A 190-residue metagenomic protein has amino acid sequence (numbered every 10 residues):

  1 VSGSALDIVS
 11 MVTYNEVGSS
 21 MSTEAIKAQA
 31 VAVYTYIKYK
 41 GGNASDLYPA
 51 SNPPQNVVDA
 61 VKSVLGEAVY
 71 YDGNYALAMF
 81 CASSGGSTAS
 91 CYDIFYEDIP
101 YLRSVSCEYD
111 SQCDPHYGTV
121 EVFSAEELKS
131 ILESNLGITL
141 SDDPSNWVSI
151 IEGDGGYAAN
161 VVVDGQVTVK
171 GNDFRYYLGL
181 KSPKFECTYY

Functional and structural regions predicted by a protein language model:
V1-Y190: Conserved, single-site charged/polar hotspot
